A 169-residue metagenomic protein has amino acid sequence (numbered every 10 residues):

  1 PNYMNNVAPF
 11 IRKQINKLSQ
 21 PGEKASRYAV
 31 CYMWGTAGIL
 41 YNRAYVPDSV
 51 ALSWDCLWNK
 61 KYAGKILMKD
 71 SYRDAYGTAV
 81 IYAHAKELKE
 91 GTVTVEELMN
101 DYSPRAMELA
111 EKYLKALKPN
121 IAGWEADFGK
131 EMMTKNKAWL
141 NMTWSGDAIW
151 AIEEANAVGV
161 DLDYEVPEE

Functional and structural regions predicted by a protein language model:
P1-M132, K137, A151: Extracytoplasmic ligand-binding site segments that recognize negatively charged/polar headgroups
S71, A126, W144-D147, P167-E169: Histidine- and/or cysteine-centered catalytic micro-motif in compact active-site loops
E108-K115, V158-E169: Periplasmic-binding protein-like
L140-V160: A ligand-binding cleft/hinge motif common to bilobed small-molecule-binding domains
